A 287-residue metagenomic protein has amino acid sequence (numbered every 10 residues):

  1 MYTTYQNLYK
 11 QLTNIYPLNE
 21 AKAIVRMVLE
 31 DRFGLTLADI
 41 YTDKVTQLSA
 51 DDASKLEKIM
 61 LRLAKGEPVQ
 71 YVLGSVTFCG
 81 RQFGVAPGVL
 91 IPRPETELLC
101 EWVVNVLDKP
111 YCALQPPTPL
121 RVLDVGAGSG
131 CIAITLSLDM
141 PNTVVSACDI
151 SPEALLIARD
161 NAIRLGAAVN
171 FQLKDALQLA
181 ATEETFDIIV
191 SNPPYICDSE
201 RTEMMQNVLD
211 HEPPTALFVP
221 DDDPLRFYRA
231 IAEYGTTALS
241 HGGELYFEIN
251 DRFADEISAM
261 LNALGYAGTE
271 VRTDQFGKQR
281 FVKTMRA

Functional and structural regions predicted by a protein language model:
M1-K10, K109-T118, A287: Short, low-complexity, intrinsically disordered N-terminal peptides in bacterial proteins
M1-L73: N-terminal auxiliary segments of SAM/dcSAM-dependent transferases
Y2, I15, S49-A53, L90-R93 (+2 more regions): Short, solvent-exposed loop/helix junctions and linker helices that flank or host conserved functional motifs
N7, M27, K55-K58, L98 (+5 more regions): Alpha-helical elements of Rossmann-like donor-binding domains used by nucleotide-donor carbohydrate transfer enzymes
L35, D43, E67-P68, L73 (+6 more regions): Residue-level signal for pocket-adjacent positions within structured domains
K44, S54-P141, V145-I157, K283: SAM-dependent Rossmann-like transferase core, predominantly class I methyltransferases with a strong bias toward
D139-V144, C148-R286: S-adenosylmethionine
